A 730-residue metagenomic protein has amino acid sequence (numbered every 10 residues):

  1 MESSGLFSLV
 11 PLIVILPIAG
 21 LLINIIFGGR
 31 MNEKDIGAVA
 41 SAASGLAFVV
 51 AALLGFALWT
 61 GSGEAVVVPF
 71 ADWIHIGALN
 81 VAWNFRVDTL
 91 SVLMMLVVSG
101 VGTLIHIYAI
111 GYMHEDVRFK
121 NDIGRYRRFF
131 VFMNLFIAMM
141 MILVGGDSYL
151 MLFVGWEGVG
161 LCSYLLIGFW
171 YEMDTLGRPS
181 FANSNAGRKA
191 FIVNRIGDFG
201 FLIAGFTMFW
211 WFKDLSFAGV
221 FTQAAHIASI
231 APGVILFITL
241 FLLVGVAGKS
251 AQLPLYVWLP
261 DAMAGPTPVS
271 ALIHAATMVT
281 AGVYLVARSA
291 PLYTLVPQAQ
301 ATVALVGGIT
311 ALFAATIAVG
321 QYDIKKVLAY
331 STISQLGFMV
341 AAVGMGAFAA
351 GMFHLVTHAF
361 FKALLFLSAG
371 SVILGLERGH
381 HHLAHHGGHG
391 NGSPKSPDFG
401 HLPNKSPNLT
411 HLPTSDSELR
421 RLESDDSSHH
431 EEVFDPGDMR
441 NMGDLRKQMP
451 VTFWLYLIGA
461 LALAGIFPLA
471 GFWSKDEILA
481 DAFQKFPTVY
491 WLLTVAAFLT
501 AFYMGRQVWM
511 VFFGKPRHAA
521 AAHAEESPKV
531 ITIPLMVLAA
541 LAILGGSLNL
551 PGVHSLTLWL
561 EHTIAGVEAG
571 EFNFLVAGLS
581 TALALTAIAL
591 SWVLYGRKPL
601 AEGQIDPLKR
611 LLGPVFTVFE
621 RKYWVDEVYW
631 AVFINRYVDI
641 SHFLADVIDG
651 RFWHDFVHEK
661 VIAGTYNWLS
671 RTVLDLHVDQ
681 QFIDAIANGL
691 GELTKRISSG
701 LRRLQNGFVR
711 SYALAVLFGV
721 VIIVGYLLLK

Functional and structural regions predicted by a protein language model:
M1-P11, F27-V131, F212-L236, A287-A290 (+2 more regions): Transmembrane helix-loop-helix hairpins at membrane boundaries of multipass inner-membrane proteins
E2-I15, M31-A42, L79-V98, R128 (+9 more regions): Membrane-entry segments of alpha-helical transmembrane domains in multi-pass membrane proteins
V14-G29, T103, A247: N-terminal signal-anchor/start-transfer transmembrane helix
L21-I25, I105-I107, A315-I317, Y503-Q507 (+2 more regions): Alpha-helical transmembrane segments
A43-W59, G197-T207, G459-L463, P534-G552 (+1 more regions): Hydrophobic alpha-helical membrane-insertion segments
E64, A78, R86, G552-L579 (+1 more regions): Aromatic-capped, Gly/Pro-kinked transmembrane alpha-helices
L104-L152, L161-V530, L541, S547: Hydrophobic transmembrane alpha-helices and their helix-loop junctions in integral membrane proteins
G514, A524-L590, L594, R621: Hard-cation-handling environments
